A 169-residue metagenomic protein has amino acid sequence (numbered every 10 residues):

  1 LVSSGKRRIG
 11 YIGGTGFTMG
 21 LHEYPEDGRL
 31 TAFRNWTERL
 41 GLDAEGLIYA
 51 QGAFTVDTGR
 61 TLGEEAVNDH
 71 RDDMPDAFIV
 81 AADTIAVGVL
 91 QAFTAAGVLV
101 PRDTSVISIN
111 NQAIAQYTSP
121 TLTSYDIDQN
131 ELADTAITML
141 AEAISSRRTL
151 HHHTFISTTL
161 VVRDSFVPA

Functional and structural regions predicted by a protein language model:
L1-A169: Bacterial carbohydrate/catabolite-sensing allosteric modules
